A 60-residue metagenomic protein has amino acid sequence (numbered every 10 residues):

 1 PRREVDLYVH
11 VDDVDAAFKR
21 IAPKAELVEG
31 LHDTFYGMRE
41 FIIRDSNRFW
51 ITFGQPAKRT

Functional and structural regions predicted by a protein language model:
P1, V5-N47: Vicinal oxygen chelate
F35-Y36, P56-T60: A short acidic/small-residue loop/turn micro-motif
E40, F53-P56: C-terminal structural segments of small proteins and small subunits
